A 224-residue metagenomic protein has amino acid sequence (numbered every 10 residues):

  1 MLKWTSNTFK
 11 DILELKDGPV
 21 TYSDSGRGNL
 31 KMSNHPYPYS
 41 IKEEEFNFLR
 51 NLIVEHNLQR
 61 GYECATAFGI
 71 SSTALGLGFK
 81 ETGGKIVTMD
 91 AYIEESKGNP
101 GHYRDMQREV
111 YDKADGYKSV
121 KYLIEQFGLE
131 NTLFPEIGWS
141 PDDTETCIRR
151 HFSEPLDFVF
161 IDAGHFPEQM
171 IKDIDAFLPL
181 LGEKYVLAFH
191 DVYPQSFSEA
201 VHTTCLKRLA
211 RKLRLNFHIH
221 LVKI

Functional and structural regions predicted by a protein language model:
M1, K16-S23, R208, L213: Short, flexible helical or helix-coil boundary motifs
M1-E14: N-terminal auxiliary segments of SAM/dcSAM-dependent transferases
K3, K16, K31-S33, F152 (+1 more regions): Generic detection of intrinsically disordered/low-complexity segments and helix-coil linkers/edges
T8-D11, G26, C205: Terminal low-complexity, poorly structured segments
I12, G18, S25, T132 (+1 more regions): Short linear motifs in intrinsically disordered/low-complexity regions
L13-H56: Class I SAM-dependent methyltransferase Rossmann-like catalytic core, especially the SAM/SAH-binding loop
H35, F46-I224: S-adenosylmethionine/decaboxylated-SAM
